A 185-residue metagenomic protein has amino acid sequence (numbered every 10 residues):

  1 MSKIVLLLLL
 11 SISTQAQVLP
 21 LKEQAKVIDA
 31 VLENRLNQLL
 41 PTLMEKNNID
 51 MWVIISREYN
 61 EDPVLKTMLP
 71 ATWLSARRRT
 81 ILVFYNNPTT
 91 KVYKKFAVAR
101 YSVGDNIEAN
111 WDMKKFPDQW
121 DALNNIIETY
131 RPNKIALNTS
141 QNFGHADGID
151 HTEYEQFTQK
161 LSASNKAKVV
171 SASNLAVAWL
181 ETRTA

Functional and structural regions predicted by a protein language model:
K3-S13: Sec-dependent N-terminal signal peptides
L8, S56, T139: Residues that line or immediately flank small-molecule/substrate-binding pockets and catalytic motifs
A16-K22, L32, N37, K114-A185: Flexible, acidic/His-enriched mid-domain "rim/lid" segments that flank
Q17-N125, L175: N-terminal accessory/capping or targeting/presequence segment of soluble
